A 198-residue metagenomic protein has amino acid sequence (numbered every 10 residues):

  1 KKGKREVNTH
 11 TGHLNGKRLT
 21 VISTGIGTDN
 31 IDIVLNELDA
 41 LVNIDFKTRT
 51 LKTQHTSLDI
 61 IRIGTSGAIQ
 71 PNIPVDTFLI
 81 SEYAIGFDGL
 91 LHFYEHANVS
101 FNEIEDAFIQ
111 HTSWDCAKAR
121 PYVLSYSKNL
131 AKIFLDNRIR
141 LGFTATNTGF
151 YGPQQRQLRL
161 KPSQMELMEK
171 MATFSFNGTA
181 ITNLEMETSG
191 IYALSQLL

Functional and structural regions predicted by a protein language model:
K1-Y122: Metabolite-binding pocket within alpha/beta catalytic cores that recognizes anionic/polar moieties
T24-I31, L35, V123-A131, N137 (+2 more regions): Generic structural signal for well-ordered, non-membrane alpha-helical segments in soluble metabolic enzymes
G67, A84, A145-G152, G190: Glycine-rich beta-alpha junction loops
I104-F176: Active-site rim beta-loop-alpha module in soluble metabolic enzymes
Q157, P162, K170-L198: A C-terminal functional module that forms or caps the active site or interfaces directly with catalytic machinery
